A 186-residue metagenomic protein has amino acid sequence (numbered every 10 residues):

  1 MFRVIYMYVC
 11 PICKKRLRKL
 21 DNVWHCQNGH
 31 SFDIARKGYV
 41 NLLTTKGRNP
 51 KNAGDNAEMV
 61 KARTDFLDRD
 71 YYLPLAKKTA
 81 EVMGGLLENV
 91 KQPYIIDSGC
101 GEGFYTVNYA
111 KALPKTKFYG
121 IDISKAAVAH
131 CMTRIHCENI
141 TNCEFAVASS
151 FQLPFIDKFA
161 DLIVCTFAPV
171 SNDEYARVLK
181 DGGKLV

Functional and structural regions predicted by a protein language model:
F2-N52: N-terminal auxiliary segments of SAM/dcSAM-dependent transferases
N49, G54-L75: Class I SAM-dependent methyltransferase Rossmann-like catalytic core, especially the SAM/SAH-binding loop
D70-K91: Conserved alpha-helix/loop element of class I SAM-dependent methyltransferases that forms part of the SAM/SAH-binding
A80, V107-A110, A176: A structural alpha-helix within SAM-dependent methyltransferase catalytic domains
Y94-D97, E102-Q152: Class I SAM-dependent methyltransferase SAM/SAH-binding core
F151-L162: A short acidic, Gly/Pro-enriched loop at the edge of an enzyme's catalytic core that lines a small-molecule cofactor
A160-E174: A short SAM/SAH-binding and catalytic strip from SAM-dependent methyltransferases
N172-K184: A short glycine-rich, Lys/Arg-flanked "PGG" loop and its adjoining helix->strand segment in the class I
